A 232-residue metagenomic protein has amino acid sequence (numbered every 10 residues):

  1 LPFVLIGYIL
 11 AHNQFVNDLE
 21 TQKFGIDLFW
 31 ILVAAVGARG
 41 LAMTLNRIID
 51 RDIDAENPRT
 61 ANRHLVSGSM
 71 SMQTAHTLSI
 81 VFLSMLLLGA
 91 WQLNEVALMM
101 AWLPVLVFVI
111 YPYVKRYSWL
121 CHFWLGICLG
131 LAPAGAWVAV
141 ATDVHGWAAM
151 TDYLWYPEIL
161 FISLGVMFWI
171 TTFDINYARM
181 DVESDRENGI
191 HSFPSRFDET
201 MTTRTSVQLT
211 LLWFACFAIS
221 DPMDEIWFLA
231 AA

Functional and structural regions predicted by a protein language model:
L1-F3, A42-N46, D54, P58 (+1 more regions): Alpha-helical transmembrane segments and their lipid-water interface positions in multi-pass membrane proteins
L1-H12, G126: The first (N-terminal) embedded transmembrane alpha-helix
G7-V33, M85-M99, A134-L164, A215-L229: Helix-coil boundary and interhelical linker segments in multi-pass alpha-helical membrane proteins
L28-A35, R51-A101, E187-A231: Multi-pass membrane catalytic core of lipid/isoprenoid biosynthesis enzymes
V33-A35, L41, T60-A148, F161: Intramembrane alpha-helical segments
A34-I48, G165-R179: Active-site alpha-helical segments that house and flank conserved acidic catalytic motifs for diphosphate chemistry
A38, A42, L86, A132-P133 (+3 more regions): Alpha-helical transmembrane segments of multipass membrane proteins
R47-I48, S118-G126, T142-Y156, N176-S184: A cytosolic-side transmembrane-helix exit/cap motif
